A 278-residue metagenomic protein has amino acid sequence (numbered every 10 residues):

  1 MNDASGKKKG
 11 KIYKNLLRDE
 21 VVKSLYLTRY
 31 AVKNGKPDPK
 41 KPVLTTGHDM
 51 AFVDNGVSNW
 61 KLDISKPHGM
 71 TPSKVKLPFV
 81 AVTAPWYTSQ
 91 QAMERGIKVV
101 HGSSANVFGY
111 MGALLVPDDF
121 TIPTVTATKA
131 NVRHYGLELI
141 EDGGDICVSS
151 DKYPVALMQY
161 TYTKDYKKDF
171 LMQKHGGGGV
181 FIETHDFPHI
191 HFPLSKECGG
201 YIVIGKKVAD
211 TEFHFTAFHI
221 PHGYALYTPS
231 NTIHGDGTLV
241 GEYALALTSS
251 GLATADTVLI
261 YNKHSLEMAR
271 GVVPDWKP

Functional and structural regions predicted by a protein language model:
M1-H222, G235-P278: Active-site region of the double-stranded beta-helix
T228: Aromatic-residue-lined binding/catalytic grooves and analogous aromatic/hydrophobic interfacial grooves in multimeric
